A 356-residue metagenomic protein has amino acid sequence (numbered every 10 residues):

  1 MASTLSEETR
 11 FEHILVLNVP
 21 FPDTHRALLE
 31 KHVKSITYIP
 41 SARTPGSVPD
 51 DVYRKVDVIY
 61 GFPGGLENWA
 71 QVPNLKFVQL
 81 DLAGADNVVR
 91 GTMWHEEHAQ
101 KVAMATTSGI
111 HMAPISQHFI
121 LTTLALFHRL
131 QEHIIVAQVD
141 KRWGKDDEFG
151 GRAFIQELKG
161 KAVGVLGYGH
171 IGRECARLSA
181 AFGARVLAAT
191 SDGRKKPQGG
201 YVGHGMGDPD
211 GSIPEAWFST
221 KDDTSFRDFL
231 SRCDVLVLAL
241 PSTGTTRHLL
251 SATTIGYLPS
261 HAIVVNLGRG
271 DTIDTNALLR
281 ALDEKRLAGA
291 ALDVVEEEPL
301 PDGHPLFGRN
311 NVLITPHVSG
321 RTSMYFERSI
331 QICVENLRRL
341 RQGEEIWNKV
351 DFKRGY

Functional and structural regions predicted by a protein language model:
M1-V58: N-terminal glycine-/charge-rich "phosphate-binding" loop or analogous flexible N-terminal tail
E7, A105-H118, L126, E132-V136 (+1 more regions): C-terminal helix-to-coil terminal segments
N18, F62, D81, V237-S242 (+2 more regions): Short, well-ordered coil/turn residues at beta-beta hairpins and beta-strand->alpha-helix junctions within
P20, D192-G193: Residues in the short beta-alpha loop(s) of Rossmann-like NAD(P)-binding domains
R54-Q138, I155: Phosphate/diphosphate ligand-binding glycine-rich loop within oxidoreductases
W94-I110, S260-I263, L279-E296, F307-S319: Rossmann-fold dehydrogenase core element
I134-E174: Glycine-rich NAD(P)-binding loop of Rossmann-like domains
G193-P305: Rossmann-like adenosine-cofactor binding region
